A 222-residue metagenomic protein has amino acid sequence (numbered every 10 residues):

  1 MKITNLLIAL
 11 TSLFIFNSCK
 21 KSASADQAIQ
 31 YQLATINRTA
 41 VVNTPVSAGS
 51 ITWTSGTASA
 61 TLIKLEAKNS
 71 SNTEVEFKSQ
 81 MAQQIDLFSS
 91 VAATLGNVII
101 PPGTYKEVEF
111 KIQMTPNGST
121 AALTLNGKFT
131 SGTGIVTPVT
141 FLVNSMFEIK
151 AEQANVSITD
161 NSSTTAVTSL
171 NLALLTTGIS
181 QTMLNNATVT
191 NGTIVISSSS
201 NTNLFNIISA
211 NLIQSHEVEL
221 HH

Functional and structural regions predicted by a protein language model:
K2-A9: Sec-dependent signal peptide recognition, specifically the positively charged N-region followed immediately by
I15-S18: C-terminal motif of bacterial Sec signal peptides marking the signal peptidase cleavage site
K20-H222: A short, solvent-exposed, low-complexity linear motif enriched for acidic/polar residues with Pro/Gly/Ser/Thr
